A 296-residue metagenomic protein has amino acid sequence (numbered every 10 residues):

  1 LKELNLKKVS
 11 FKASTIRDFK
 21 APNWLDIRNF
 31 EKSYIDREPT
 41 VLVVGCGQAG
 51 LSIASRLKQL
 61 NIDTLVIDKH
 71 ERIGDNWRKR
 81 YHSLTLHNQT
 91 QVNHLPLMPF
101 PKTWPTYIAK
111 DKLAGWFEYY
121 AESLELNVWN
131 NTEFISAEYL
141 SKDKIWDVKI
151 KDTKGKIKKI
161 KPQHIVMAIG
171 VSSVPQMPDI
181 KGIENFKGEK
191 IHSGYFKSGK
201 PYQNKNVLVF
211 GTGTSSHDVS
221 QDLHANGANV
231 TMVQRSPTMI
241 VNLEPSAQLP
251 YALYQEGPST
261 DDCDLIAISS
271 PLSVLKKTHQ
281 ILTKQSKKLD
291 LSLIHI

Functional and structural regions predicted by a protein language model:
L1-S33, K158-K187: Glycine/serine-rich phosphate-binding loop and adjoining beta1-alpha1 elements at the start of nucleotide-handling
K2-N5, Y107-S172: Feature captures the FAD/FMN-dependent oxidoreductase FAD-binding
W24, Q48, W77-Y81, T103 (+7 more regions): Tryptophan-centric aromatic hotspots in well-structured domains and transmembrane helices
E31-E38, L42, C46-Q59, D63-I73 (+1 more regions): Rossmann-like dinucleotide-binding core of oxidoreductases
P39, V43-N127, Q234-T238: Beta1-alpha1 glycine-rich phosphate/pyrophosphate-binding loop at the start of Rossmann-like nucleotide-binding domains
W77, Y81, N88-Q91, P96-P99 (+9 more regions): Solvent-exposed, flexible loop/coil residues
T85-T90, W146-G155, M239, P250-G257: Short, structured secondary-structure boundary patches
I294-I296: Conserved small/polar residues in nucleotide/adenosyl-binding loops
